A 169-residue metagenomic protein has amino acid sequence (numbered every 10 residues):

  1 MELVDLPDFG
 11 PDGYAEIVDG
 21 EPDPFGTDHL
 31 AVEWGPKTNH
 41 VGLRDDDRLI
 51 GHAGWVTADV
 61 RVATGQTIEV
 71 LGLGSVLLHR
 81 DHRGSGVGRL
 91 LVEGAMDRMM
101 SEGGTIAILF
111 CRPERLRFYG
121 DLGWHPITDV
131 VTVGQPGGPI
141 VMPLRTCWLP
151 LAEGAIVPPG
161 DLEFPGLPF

Functional and structural regions predicted by a protein language model:
M1-P11, A155-P158, P165: Conserved N-terminal entry element of GNAT/NAT acetyltransferase domains
D5-L77: A conserved beta-strand-loop-helix scaffold within acyl/acetyltransferase catalytic domains
V60, F110, H125-C147: Conserved catalytic-core motifs of GNAT/GCN5-like acyltransferases
H79, R112: Residue-level recognition of the GNAT/N-acetyltransferase active site
H82-G94: Conserved acetyl-CoA pyrophosphate-binding loop and the N-cap/start of the following alpha-helix in GNAT-like
R98-C111: Conserved GNAT acetyl-CoA-binding A-motif
Y119-G120, W124: Conserved active-site tyrosine of GNAT-family acetyltransferases
V141-F169: Acidic/histidine-enriched, glycine/proline-rich intrinsically disordered or flexible terminal extensions
